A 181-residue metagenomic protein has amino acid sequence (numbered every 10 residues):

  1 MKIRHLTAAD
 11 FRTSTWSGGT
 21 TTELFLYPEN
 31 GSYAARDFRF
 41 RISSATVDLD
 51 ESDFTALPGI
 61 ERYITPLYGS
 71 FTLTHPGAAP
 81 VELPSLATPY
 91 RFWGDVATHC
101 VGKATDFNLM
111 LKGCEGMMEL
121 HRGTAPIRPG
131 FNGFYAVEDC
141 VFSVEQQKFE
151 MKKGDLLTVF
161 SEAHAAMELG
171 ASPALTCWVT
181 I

Functional and structural regions predicted by a protein language model:
M1-I181: Jelly-roll (double-stranded beta-helix
